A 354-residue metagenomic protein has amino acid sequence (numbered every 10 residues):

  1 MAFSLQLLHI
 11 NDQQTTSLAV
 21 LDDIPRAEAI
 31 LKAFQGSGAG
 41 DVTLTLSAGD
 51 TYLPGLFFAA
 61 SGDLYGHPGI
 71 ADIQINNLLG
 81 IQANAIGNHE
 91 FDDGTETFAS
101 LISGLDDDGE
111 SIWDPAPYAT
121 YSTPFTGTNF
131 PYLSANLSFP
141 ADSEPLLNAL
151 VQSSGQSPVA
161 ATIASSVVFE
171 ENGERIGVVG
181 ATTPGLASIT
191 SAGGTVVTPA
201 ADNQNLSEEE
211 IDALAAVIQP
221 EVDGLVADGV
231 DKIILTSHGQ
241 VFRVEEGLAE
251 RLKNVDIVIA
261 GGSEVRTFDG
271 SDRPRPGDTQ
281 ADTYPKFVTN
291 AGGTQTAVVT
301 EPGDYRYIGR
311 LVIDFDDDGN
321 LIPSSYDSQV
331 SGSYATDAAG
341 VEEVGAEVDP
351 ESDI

Functional and structural regions predicted by a protein language model:
M1-S328: Acidic, metal/ion-coordinating pockets
L311, N320-I354: Hard-cation-handling environments
